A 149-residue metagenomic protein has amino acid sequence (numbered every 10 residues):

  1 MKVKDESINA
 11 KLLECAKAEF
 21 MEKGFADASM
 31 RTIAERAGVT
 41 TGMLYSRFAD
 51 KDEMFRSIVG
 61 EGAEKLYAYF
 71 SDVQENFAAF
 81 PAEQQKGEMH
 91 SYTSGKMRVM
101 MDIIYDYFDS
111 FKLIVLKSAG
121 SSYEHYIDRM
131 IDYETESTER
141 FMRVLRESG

Functional and structural regions predicted by a protein language model:
M1-I8: Short, Lys/Arg-enriched anionic-surface-contact patches
D5, M30, G60-Q74: Short, basic, alpha-helical segments at the C-terminal edge of helix-turn-helix-like DNA-binding modules
K11, C15, E19-E53, S57: Helix-turn-helix
L13, F55, V59, A63 (+1 more regions): Amphipathic, non-transmembrane alpha-helical scaffold segments
C15-E22, K65-F80, S110: Solvent-exposed, amphipathic alpha-helical segments
S57, A68-I103: Hydrophobic alpha-helical connector segments
K96-D106, A119-E147: Amphipathic alpha-helical packing segments from all-alpha helical-bundle domains
K112-I114: Short, hydrophobic secondary-structure boundary micro-motifs
